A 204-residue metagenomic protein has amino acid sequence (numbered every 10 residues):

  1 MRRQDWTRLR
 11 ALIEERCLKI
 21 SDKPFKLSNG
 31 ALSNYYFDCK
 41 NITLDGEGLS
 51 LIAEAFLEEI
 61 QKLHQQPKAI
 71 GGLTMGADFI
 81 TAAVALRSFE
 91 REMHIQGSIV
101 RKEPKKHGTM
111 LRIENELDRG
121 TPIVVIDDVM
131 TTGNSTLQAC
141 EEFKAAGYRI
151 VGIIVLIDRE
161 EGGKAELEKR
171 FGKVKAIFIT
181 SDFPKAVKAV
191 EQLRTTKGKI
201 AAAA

Functional and structural regions predicted by a protein language model:
M1-H64: Active-site-facing substrate-recognition patch
R2-E15, C140-A204: PRPP-dependent phosphoribosyltransferase catalytic core
F56-K68, C140-A146: Phosphate/pyrophosphate-binding loops at sites that engage ATP/ADP/AMP, CoA/4′-phosphopantetheine, polyphosphate
Q65-G76, I154: Short glycine-rich phosphate-binding loop at a beta-alpha junction
K68, T121, V151: Conserved acidic residues
T81-V124, N134-L137, V190-K199: Short, glycine/charge-rich flexible loops or terminal/linker lids adjacent to PRPP-binding catalytic cores
